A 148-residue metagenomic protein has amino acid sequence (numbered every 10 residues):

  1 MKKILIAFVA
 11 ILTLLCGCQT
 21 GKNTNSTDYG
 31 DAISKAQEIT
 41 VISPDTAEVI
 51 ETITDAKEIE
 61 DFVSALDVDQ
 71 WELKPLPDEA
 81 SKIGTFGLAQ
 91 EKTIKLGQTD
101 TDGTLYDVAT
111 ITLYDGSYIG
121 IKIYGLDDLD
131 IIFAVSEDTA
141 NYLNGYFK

Functional and structural regions predicted by a protein language model:
M1-I4: Positively charged n-region of N-terminal signal peptides that target proteins for export
L14-G17: C-terminal motif of bacterial Sec signal peptides marking the signal peptidase cleavage site
Q19-K148: Function-determining sites in protein domains
